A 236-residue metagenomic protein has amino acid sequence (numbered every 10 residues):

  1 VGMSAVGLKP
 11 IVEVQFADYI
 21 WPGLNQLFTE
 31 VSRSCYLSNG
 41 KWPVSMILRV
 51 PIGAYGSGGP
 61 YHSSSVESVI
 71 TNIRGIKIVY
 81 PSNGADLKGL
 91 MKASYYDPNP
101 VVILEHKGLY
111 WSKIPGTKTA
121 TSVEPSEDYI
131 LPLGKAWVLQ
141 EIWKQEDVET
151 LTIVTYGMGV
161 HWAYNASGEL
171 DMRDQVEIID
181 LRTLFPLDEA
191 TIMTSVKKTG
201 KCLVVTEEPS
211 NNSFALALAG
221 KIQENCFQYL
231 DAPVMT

Functional and structural regions predicted by a protein language model:
V1, P22-N25, S57-S63, G89-K92 (+3 more regions): Short acidic, glycine/serine/threonine-rich loops at helix termini
V1-K41, L216: Thiamine diphosphate
V12, L48-V50, I78-S82, V102-E105 (+2 more regions): General beta-strand structural signal in soluble alpha/beta enzymes
V14-E30, V50-Y55, G84, K107-L109 (+2 more regions): Acidic, glycine-rich active-site loops and adjacent beta-strand->loop/helix elements that engage anionic groups
L37-D97: Conserved thiamine diphosphate
K41-I47, K107-G108, S112-T236: Thiamine diphosphate
G75-I78, A85-P125: Helix-enriched interaction subdomains in cytosolic or periplasmic regions, typified by TIR/SEFIR signaling/NADase cores
